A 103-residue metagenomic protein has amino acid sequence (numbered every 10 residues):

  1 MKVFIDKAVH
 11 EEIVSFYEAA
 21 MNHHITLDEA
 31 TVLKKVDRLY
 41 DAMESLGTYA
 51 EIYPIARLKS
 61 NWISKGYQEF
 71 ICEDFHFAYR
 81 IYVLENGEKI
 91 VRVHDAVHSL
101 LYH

Functional and structural regions predicted by a protein language model:
M1-Y67: Basic, Lys/Arg-enriched alpha-helical interface segments
K65-H103: Enriched for short, Lys/Arg-rich terminal
